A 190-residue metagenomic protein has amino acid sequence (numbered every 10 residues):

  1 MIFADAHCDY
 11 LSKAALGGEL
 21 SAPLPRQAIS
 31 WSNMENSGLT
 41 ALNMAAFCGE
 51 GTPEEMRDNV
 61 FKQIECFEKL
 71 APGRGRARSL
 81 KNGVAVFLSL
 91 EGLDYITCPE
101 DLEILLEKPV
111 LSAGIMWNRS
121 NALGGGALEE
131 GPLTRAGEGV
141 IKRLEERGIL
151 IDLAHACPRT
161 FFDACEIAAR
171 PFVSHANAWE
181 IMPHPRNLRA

Functional and structural regions predicted by a protein language model:
M1-G131, R135-E138, P183-A190: N-terminal hydrophobic targeting/anchoring segments and the immediately downstream early-domain regions of hydrolases
E138-A190: Catalytic pocket-lining loop regions of alpha/beta-barrel enzymes, especially the amidohydrolase/enolase/GH5 lineages
